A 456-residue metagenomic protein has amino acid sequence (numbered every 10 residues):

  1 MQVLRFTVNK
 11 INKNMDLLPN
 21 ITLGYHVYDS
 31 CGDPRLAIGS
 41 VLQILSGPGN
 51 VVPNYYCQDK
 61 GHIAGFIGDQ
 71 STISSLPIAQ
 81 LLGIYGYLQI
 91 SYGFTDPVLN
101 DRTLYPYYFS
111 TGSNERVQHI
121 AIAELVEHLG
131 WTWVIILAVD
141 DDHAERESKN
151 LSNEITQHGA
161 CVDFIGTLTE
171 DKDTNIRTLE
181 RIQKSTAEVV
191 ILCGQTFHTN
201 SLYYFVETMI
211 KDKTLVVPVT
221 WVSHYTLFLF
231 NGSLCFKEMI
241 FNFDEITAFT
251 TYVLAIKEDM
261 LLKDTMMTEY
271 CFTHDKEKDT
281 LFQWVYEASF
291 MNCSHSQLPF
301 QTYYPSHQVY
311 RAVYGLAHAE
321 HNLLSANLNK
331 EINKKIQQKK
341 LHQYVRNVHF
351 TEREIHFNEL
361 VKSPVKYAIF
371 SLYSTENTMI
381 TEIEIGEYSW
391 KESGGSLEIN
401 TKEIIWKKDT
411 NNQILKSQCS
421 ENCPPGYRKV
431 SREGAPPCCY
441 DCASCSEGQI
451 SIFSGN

Functional and structural regions predicted by a protein language model:
M1-G24, S30-Q43, G47-N50, Y55-S74 (+4 more regions): Extracellular ectodomain signature
G93-Y107: Flexible loop/hinge segments that line or gate small-molecule binding clefts
